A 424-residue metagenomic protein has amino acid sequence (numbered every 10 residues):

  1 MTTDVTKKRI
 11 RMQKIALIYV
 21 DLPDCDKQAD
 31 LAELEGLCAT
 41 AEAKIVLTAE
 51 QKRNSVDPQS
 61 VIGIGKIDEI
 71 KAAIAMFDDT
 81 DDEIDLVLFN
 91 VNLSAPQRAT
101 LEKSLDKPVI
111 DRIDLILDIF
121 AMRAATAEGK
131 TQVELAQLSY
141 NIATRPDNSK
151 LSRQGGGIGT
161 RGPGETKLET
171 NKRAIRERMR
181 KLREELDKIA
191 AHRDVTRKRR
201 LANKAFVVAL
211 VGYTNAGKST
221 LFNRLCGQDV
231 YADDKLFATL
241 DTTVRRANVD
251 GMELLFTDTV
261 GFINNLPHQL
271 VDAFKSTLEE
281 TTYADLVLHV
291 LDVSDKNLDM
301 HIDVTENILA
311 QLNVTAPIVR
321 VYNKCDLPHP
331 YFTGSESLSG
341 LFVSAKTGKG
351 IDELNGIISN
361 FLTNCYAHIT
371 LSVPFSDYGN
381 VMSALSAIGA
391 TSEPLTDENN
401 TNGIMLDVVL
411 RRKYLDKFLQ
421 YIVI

Functional and structural regions predicted by a protein language model:
M1-L117: N-terminal accessory targeting/assembly segments
T2-K7, D30-A32, S55-A72, D241 (+2 more regions): Switch II of P-loop NTPase G domains
R9-M12, N148, S152-L270, L278-T282: Conserved G1/Walker A P-loop phosphate-binding module
L17-D21, T48-Q51, L88-N90, L288-D292 (+3 more regions): Conserved beta-strand segments of the P-loop GTPase G domain that flank and frequently precede/overlap
D21-C25, R53-S55, N92-A95, D114-L117 (+5 more regions): Conserved nucleotide-binding/hydrolysis micro-motifs of P-loop NTPases
D30-L31, E35-L37, A72-F77, L93-D106 (+2 more regions): Conserved C-terminal guanine-recognition region of P-loop GTPase G domains, centered on the G4
P108-G156, T315-V319, D326-F375: Canonical P-loop GTPase G-domain recognition
C365-I424: NTP-binding/hydrolysis catalytic cores, primarily Walker-type P-loop NTPases
